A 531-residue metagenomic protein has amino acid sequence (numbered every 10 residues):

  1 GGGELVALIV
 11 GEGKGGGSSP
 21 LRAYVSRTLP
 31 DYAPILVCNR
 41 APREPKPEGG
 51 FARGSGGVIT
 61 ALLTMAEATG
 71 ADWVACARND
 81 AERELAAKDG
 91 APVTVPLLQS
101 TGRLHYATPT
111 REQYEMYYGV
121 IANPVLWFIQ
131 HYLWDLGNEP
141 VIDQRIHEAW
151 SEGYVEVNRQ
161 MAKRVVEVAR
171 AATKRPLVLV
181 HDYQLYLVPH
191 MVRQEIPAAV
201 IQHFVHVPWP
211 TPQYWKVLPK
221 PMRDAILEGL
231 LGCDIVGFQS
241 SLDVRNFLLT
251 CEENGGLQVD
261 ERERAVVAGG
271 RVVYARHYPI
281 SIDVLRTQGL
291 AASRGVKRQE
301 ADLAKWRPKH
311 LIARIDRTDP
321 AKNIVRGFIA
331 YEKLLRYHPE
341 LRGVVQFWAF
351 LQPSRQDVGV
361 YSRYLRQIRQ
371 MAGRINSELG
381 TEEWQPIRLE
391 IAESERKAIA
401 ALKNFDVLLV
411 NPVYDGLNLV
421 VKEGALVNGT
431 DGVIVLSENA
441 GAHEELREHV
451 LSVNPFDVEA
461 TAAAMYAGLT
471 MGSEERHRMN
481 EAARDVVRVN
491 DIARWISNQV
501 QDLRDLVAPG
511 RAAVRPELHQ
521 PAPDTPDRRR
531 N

Functional and structural regions predicted by a protein language model:
G3, A7-N531: Catalytic cores of carbohydrate-active enzymes across secretory and cytosolic contexts
